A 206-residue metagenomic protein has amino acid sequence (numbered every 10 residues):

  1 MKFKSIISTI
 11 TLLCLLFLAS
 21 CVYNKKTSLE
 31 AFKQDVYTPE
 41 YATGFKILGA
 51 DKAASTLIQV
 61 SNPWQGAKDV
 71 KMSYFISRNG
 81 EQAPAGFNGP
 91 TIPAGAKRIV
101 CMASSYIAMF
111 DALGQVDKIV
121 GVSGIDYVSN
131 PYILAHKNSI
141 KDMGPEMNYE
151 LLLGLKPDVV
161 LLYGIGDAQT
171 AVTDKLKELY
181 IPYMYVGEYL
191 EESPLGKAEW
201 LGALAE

Functional and structural regions predicted by a protein language model:
M1, G144-P145, T173-D174: Short hydrophobic/aromatic-rich motifs at helix boundaries and adjacent loops
M1-I10: Bacterial N-terminal signal peptides that target proteins for export
F17-S20: C-terminal motif of bacterial Sec signal peptides marking the signal peptidase cleavage site
V22-N24: Bacterial signal peptide processing site
K26-A42, I47-I58, P63: Start-of-domain marker
T56-G154, V159-G166: A short, structured surface patch at a secondary-structure boundary
T91-I92, N148-L151, D158-L161, I165-E206: Extracytoplasmic substrate-binding proteins
